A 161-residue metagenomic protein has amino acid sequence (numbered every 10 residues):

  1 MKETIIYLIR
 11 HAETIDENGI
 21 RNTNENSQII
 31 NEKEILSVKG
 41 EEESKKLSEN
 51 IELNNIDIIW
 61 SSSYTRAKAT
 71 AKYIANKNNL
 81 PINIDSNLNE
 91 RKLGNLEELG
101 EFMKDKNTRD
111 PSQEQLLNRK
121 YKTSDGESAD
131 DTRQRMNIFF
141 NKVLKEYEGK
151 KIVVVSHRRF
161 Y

Functional and structural regions predicted by a protein language model:
E3-I6, K68, N137-Y161: Active-site-adjacent alpha-helix immediately C-terminal to a catalytic or transition-state-stabilizing loop
T4-I84: Active-site-proximal alpha-helix that buttresses catalytic centers in soluble enzyme cores
H11, N87, H157: Cofactor-binding loop segments of dinucleotide-utilizing enzymes, especially the Rossmann-like FAD- and NAD(P)+-binding
I15, A67-K68, E90-R91, F160-Y161: Short, active-site-adjacent cap segments at secondary-structure transitions
I15, I30-I35, K77-N137: Phosphate-handling substructures
E43-L47, A67-T70, S128, T132-V143: Alpha-helical packing segments of well-folded alpha/beta enzyme cores
S61-S62, Q134, V155-S156: Short beta-strand scaffold positions
